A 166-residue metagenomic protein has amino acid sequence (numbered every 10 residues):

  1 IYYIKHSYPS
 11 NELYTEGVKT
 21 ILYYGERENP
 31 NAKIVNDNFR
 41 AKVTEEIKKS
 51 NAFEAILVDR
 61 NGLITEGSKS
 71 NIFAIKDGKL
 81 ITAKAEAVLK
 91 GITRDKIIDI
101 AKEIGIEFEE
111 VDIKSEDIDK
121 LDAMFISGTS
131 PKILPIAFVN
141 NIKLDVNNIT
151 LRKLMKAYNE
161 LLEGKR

Functional and structural regions predicted by a protein language model:
I1-R166: Helix-start/capping segments and mature chain N-termini
